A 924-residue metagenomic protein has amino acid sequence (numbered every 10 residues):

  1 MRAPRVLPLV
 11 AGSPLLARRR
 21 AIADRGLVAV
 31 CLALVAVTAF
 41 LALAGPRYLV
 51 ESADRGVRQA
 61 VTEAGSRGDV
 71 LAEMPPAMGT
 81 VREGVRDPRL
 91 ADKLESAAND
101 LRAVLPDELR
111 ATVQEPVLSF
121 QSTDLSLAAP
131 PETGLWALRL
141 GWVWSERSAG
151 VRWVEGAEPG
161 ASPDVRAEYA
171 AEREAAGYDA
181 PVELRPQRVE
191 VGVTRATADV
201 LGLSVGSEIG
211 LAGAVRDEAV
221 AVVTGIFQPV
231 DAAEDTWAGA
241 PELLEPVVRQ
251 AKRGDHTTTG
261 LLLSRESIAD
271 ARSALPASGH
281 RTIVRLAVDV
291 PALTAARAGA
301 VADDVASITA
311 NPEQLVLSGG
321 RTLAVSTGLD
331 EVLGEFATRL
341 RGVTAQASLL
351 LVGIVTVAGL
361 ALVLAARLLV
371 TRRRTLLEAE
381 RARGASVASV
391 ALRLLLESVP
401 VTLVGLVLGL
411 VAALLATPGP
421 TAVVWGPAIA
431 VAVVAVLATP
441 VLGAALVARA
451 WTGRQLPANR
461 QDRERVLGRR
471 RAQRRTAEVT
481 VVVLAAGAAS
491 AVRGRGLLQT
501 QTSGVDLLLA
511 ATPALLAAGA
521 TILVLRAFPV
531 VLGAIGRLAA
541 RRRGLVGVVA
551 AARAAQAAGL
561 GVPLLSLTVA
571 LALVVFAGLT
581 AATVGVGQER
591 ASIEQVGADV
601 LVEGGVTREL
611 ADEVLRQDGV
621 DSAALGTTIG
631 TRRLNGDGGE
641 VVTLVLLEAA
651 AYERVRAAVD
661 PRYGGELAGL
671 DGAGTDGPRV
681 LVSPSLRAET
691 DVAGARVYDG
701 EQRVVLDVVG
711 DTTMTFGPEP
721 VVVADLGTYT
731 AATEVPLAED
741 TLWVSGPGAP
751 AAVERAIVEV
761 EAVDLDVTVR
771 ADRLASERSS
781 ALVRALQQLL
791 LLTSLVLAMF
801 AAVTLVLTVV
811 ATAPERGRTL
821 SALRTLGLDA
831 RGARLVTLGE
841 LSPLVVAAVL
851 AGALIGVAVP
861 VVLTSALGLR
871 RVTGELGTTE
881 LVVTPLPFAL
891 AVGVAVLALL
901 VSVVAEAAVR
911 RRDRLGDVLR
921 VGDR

Functional and structural regions predicted by a protein language model:
M1-A358, L497-A510, L523, S592-L601 (+5 more regions): Membrane transport/envelope proteins' first extracytoplasmic loop
M1-A42, Q461-V483, L525-L573, P814-G817 (+4 more regions): N-terminal Sec/SRP start-transfer signal
R20, L360-V399, Q461-E464, V803-V845: Interfacial "coupling" helices/loops that link adjacent transmembrane helices in transporter permeases
V352-G359, V423-G443, L508-I522: Alpha-helical transmembrane segments
L406-A430, A491-L508, A853-G893, V904-D917: Short helix-loop junctions at transmembrane helix boundaries
V431-A450, A520, L886-A907: Hydrophobic alpha-helical transmembrane segments of polytopic membrane proteins
V483, A488-D671, G677, L681: Juxtamembrane segments of multi-pass membrane proteins
D740-L742, D766-S865, L869-T879, P887-A905 (+1 more regions): C-terminal transmembrane helical bundles of large multi-pass transporters and their helix-start/helix-kink determinants
